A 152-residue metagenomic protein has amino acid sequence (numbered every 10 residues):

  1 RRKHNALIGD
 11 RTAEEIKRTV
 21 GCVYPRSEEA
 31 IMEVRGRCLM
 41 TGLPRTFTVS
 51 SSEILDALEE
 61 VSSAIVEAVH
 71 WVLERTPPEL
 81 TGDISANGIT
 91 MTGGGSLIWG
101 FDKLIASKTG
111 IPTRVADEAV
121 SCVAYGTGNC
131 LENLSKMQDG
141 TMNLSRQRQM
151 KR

Functional and structural regions predicted by a protein language model:
R1-E59, I84: Phosphate-binding glycine-rich/basic clefts of nucleotide- and phosphate-handling proteins, predominantly
A6-E14, E28, N129-R152: Acidic, glycine/GT-rich loop-and beta-edge segments that sit at the periphery of enzyme/chaperone cores
I16, V69, M91, T127: Residue-level signature of catalytic and energy-coupling elements of molecular machines, predominantly ATP/GTP-dependent
G21, P25, T81-I105: Glycine-rich phosphate-binding loops at beta-strand->alpha-helix junctions
I31, L80-T90, S145, Q149: Glycine/charge-rich, flexible interdomain linkers and switch-proximal surface loops that mediate coupling
L39-R45, V49-S50, T113-R114, E118 (+3 more regions): PAZ/PAZ-like end-binding module
A57-I84, C130-N133: Phosphate/ATP-binding catalytic cores across multiple sugar-kinase/actin-like superfamilies, primarily ASKHA
K103-N129, M137, L144: Conserved phosphate-binding/catalytic loops in two-lobed NTP-binding clefts
